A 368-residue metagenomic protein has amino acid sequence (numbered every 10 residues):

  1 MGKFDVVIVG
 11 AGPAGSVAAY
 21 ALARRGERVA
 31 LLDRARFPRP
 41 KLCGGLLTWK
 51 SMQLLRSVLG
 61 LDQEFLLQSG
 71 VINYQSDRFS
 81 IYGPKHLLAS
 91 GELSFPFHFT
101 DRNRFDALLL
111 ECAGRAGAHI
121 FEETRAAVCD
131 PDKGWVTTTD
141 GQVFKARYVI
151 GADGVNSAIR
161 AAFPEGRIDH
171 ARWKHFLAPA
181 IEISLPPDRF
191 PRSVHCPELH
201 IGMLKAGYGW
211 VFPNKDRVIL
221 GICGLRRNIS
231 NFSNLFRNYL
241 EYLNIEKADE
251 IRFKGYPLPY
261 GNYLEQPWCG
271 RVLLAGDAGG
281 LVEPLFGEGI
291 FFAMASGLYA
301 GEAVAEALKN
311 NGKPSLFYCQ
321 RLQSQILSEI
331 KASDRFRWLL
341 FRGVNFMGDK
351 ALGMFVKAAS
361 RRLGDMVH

Functional and structural regions predicted by a protein language model:
M1-A14: Beta1/beta-strand and adjacent pyrophosphate-binding region of the FAD-binding site in flavoprotein oxidoreductases
A23-C43: Glycine-rich FAD pyrophosphate-binding loop
F37-R39, S57-D77, I168-L177, P314-S315: A short alpha-helix-loop-beta-strand transition element characteristic of N-terminal alpha/beta dinucleotide-binding
G45, P96-F99, Y208, G279-F291: Glycine-rich phosphate/pyrophosphate-binding beta-alpha loops
T48-Q53, S57-L108: A conserved beta-strand/loop capping segment in the N-terminal third of enzymes that catalyze redox or closely related
C112-E246, L264, G280: Predominantly flavin-linked oxidoreductase catalytic cores and closely associated redox partners
V128, R227-A300: FAD/FMN-dependent oxidoreductases across multiple families
A305-H368: C-terminal helical "tail/cap" subdomain of flavin- and related membrane-associated enzymes
